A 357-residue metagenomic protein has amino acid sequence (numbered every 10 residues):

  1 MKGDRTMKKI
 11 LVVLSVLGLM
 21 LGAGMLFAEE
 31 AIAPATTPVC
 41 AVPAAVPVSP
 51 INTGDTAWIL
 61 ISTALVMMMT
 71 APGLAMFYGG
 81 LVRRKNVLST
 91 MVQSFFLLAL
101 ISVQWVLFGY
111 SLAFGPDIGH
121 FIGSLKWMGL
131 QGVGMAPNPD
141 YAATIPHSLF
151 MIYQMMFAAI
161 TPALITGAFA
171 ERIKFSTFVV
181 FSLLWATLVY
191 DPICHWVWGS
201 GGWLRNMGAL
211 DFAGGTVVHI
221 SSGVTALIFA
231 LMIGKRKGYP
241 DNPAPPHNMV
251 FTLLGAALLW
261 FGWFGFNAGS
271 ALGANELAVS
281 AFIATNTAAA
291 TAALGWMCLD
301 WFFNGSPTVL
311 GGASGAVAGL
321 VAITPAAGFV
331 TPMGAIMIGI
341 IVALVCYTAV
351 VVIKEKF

Functional and structural regions predicted by a protein language model:
M1-T6: Short, Lys/Arg-enriched N-terminal segments with co-localized hydrophobic residues within the first ~10-30 amino acids
K8-F357: Hydrophobic alpha-helical transmembrane bundles of multi-pass membrane proteins
